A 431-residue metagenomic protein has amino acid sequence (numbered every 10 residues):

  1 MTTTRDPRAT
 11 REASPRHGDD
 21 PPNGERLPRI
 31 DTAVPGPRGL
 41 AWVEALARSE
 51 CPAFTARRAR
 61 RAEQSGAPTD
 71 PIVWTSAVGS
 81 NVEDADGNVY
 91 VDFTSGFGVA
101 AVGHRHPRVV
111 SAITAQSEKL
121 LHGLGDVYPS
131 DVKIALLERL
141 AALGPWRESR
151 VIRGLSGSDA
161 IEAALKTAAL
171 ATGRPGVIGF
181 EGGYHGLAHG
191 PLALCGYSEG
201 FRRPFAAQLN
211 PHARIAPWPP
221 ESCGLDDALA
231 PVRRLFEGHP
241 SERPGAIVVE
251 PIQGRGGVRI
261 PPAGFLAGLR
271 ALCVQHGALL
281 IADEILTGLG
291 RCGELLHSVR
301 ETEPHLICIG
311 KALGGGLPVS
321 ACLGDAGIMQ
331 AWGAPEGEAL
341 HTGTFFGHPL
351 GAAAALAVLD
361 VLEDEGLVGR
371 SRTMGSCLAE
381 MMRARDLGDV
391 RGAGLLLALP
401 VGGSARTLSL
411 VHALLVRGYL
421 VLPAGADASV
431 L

Functional and structural regions predicted by a protein language model:
T2-D6, R11-L431: Conserved N-terminal phosphate-binding loop of PLP-dependent enzymes in the Aspartate aminotransferase
